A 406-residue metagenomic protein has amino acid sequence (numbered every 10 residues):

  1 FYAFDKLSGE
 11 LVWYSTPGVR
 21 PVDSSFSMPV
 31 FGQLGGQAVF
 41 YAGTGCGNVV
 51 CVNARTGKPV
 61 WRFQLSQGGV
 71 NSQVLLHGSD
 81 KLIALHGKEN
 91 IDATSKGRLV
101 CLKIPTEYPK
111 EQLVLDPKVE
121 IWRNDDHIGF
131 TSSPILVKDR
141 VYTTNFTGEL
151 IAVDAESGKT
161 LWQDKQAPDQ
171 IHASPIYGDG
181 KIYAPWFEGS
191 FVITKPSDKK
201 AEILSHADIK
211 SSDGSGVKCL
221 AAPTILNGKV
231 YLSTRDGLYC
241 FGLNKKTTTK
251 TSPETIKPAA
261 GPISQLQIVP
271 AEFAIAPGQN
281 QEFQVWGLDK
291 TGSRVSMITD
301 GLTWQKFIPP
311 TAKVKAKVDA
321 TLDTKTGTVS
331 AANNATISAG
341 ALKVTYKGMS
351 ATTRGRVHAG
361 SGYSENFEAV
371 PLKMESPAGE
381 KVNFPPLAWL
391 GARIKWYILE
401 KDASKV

Functional and structural regions predicted by a protein language model:
D5-S8, N53-G57, I104-E107, D154-S157 (+2 more regions): Short loop/turn segments that connect beta-strands within beta-propeller blades
W13-Q37, T44-G45, R62-G78, L85-K96 (+3 more regions): Extracytoplasmic beta-rich repeat domains
N90-I91, R123-K199: Loop/turn-rich, solvent-exposed surfaces of beta-rich toroidal or solenoidal domains
G214-G261: Blade-level signature of beta-propeller repeat domains, shared across WD40, Kelch, NHL, RCC1 and BNR/Asp-box propellers
T248-K290, S350-G362: Short S/T/G/P-enriched beta-strand
Q279, L288-T324: Short flexible loop/turn segments that cap and initiate beta-strands
K313-A341: Extracellular/luminal low-complexity segments enriched in Ser/Thr/Pro
P371-V406: Extracellular glycan-recognition surfaces and repeat-rich motifs
